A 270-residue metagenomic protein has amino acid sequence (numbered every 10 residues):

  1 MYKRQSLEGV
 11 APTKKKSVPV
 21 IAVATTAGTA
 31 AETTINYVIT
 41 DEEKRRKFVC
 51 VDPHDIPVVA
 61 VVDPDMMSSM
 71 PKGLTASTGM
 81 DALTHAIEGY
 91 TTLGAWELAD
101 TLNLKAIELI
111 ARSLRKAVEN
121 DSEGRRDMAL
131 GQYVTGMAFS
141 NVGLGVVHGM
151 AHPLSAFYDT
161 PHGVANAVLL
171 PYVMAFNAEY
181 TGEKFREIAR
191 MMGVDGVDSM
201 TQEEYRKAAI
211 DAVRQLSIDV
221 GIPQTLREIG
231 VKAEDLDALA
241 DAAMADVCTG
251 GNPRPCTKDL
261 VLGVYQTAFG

Functional and structural regions predicted by a protein language model:
M1-Y2: Short, small-residue-biased leader/transition segments that mark boundaries at the very start of proteins
K16-V18, T25-T29: Mid-bilayer segments of alpha-helical transmembrane spans in multi-pass integral membrane proteins that mediate
G28, Y133-N166, D246-G251: Glycine-rich phosphate/pyrophosphate-binding beta-alpha loops
T34-V142: Carboxylate- and glycine-rich phosphate/diphosphate-binding segment that chelates Mg2+/Mn2+
L93-L102, A117-D127, V142-V147, S199-E203 (+3 more regions): Flexible, glycine/charged-enriched surface loops at secondary-structure junctions
F157-D235: Gly/Pro-rich interdomain helix-loop hinge
K232-G270: Short, amphipathic C-terminal "tail helix"
